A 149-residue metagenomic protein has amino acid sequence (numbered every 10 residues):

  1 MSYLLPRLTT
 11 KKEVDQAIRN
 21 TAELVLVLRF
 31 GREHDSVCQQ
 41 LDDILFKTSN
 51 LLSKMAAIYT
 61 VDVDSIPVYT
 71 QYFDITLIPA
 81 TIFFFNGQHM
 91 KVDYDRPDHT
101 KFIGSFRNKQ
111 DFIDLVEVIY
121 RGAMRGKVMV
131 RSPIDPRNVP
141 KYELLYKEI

Functional and structural regions predicted by a protein language model:
M1-L4, V128-I149: Intrinsic disorder/low-complexity signal
S2, E33, T100: Conserved short-loop catalytic and cofactor-binding motifs
L5-T10, L28-E33, Q39-D42, F46-V68 (+1 more regions): Thiol-based oxidoreductase modules, predominantly thioredoxin-like and allied folds used for disulfide exchange
P6-V25: A short beta-strand-turn-helix
D15-R19, G31, D42, F46-S53 (+3 more regions): Amphipathic alpha-helical interaction motifs in eukaryotic regulatory proteins
A17, L26-R29, C38-Q40, K54-I58 (+4 more regions): Intrinsically disordered, low-complexity regions enriched in proline, serine, glycine and charged residues
N20, D74-I75: Conserved catalytic network of the ASCE P-loop NTPase/AAA+ motor domain
T76-I78, F83-P136: Non-catalytic, surface beta->alpha helical segment in thiol-disulfide oxidoreductase systems
